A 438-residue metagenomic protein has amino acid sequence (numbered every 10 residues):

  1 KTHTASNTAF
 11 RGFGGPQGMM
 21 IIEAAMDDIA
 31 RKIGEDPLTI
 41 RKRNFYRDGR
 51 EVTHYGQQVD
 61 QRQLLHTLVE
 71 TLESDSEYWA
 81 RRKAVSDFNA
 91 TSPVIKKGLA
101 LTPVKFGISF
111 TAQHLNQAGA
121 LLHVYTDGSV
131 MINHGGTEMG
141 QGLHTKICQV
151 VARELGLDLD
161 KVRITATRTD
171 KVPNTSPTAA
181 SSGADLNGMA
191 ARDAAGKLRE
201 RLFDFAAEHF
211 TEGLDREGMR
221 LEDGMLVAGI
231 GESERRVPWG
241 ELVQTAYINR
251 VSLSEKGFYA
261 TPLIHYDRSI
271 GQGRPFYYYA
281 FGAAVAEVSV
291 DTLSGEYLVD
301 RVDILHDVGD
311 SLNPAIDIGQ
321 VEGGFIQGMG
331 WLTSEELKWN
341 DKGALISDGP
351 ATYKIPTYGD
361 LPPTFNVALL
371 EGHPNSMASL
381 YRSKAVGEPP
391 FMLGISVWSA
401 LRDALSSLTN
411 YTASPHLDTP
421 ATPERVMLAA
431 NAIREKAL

Functional and structural regions predicted by a protein language model:
K1-I95, L99-V104, Q149-L438: C-terminal catalytic domains of large/alpha subunits in multi-subunit enzymes
A100-S129, H134, E138-Q141, Y278: Conserved beta-alpha junction segments in alpha/beta enzyme cores
H144-T145: Conserved strand-to-helix beginnings and helix N-cap segments that scaffold or border functional pockets
